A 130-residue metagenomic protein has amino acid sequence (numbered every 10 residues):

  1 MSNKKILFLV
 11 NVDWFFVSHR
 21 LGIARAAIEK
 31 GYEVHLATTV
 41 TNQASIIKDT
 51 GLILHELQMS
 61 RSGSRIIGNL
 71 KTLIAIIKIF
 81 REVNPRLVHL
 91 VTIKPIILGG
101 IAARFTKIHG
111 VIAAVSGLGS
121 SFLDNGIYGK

Functional and structural regions predicted by a protein language model:
S2-I6: Extreme N-terminal starter segment of soluble prokaryotic enzymes
L9-G68: N-terminal strand-loop element at the rim of the active site of nucleotide-sugar-dependent glycosyltransferases
V10-V17, R61-S64, F105-G129: A short, histidine- and acid-enriched strand-loop-helix "catalytic/donor-clamping" loop that lines the nucleotide-sugar
K30, T50, V83, T106-K107: Helix C-cap/helix->beta junction micro-motif
T38, H89-L90: Short beta-strand scaffold positions
M59-L87, I97-F105, K130: An amphipathic, basic-hydrophobic alpha-helix
L90-I96, V115: Short His-centered aromatic/hydrophobic patch
